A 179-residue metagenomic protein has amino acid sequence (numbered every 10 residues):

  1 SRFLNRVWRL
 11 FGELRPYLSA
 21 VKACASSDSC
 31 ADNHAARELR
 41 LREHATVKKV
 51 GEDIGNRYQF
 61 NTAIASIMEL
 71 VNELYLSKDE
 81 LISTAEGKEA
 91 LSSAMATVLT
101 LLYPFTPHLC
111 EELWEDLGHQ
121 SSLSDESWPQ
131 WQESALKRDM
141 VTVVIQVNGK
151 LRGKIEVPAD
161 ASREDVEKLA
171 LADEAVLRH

Functional and structural regions predicted by a protein language model:
S1-E156, S162: Helix-rich, typically C-terminal accessory recognition domains appended to large enzymatic cores
A159-H179: A short, contiguous, amphipathic alpha-helix enriched in charged residues
